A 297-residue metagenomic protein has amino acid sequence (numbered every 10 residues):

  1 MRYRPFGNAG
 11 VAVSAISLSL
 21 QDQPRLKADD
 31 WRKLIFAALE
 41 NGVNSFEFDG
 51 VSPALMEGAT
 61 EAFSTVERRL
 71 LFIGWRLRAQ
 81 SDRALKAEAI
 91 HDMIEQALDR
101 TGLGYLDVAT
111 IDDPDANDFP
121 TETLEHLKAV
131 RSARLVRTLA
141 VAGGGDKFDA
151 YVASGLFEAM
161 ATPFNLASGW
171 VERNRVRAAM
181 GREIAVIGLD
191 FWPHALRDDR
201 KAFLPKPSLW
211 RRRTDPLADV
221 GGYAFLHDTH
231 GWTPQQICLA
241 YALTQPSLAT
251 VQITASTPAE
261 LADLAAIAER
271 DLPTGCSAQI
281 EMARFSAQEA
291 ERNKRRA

Functional and structural regions predicted by a protein language model:
M1-L71: N-terminal binding-site loop/beta-alpha segment at the start of enzyme catalytic domains that lines or forms
F6, L18, F46, A97 (+7 more regions): Conserved, mostly hydrophobic/aromatic
I16-D29, R76-A89, L226-T229: Active-site mouth loops of central-metabolism enzymes
S17-Q21, D49, G74-R76, A109-D112 (+4 more regions): A cross-family glycoside hydrolase active-site/sugar-binding cleft signature
L26, D82-L166, N174, T244: Glycine/proline-rich, positively charged, aromatic-decorated active-site loop/lid region on the catalytic face
L39, V43-E47, F63-T65, N174-A297: Structured C-terminal cap/extension of enzyme domains
V51, T65-A89, D112-D113: Structural motif corresponding to the early beta-alpha repeats
E57-R78, E125-L135, I187: Alpha-helix-loop-beta-strand connector modules within alpha/beta enzyme cores
